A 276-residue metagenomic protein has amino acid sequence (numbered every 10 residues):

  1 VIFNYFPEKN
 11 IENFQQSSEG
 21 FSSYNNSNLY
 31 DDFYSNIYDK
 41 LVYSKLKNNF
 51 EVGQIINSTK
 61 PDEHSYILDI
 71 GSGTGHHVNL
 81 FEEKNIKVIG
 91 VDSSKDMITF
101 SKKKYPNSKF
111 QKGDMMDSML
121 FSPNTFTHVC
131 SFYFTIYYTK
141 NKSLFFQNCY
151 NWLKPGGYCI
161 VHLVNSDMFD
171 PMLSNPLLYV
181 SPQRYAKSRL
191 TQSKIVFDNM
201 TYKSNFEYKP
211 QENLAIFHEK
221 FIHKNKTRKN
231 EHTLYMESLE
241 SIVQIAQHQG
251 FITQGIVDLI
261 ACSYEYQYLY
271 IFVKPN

Functional and structural regions predicted by a protein language model:
F3-D62, H76: Conserved class I S-adenosyl-L-methionine
G71-G73: Class I SAM-dependent methyltransferase "Motif I" SAM/SAH-binding loop
G75-S118: Class I SAM-dependent methyltransferase SAM/SAH-binding core
S118-N124: Short amphipathic alpha-helix with an adjacent loop that forms part of the alpha/beta core around
T127-N141: A short SAM/SAH-binding and catalytic strip from SAM-dependent methyltransferases
S143-P155: A short glycine-rich, Lys/Arg-flanked "PGG" loop and its adjoining helix->strand segment in the class I
V161-V243: SAM-dependent methyltransferase
Y235-N276: C-terminal lobe and adjacent flexible extensions of AdoMet/dcAdoMet transferase-like proteins
